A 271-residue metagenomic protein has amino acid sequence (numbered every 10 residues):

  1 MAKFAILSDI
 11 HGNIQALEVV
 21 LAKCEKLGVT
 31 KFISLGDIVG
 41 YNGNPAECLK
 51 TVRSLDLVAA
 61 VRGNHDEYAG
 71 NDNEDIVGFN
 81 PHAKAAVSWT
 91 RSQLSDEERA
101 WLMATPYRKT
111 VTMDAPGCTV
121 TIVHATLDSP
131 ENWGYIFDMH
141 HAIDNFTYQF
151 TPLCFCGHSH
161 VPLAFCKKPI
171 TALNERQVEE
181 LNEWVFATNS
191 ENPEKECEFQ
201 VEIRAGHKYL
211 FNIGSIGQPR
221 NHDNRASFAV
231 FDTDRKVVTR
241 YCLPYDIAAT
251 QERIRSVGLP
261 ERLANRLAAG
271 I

Functional and structural regions predicted by a protein language model:
M1-A5, T110-T121, I203-L210: Beta-strand-turn-beta hairpins that frame and shape the catalytic cleft of phosphate-ester-processing enzymes
M1-V58: N-terminal active-site segment of His-dependent metallophosphoesterases
L7-S8, F32-D37, A59-N64, V123 (+2 more regions): Active-site neighborhood of phospho(di)ester-bond hydrolases with catalytic His/Asp-centered motifs
H11-Q15, G40-G43, D66-G70, D128-P130 (+2 more regions): Active-site environment of divalent metal-dependent phosphoester hydrolases
T51, L55-T112, P116-V123, L127-F150: Active-site neighborhood of divalent metal-dependent phosphoester bond hydrolases
R108-T112, P162-C166, S227-F231: Short beta-strand scaffold segments in enzyme catalytic cores
D114-P116, A125-D144, Q149-L153, S159 (+4 more regions): Active-site-proximal loop/helix segment associated with metal-binding centers of metalloenzymes
I170-I271: Acidic, His/Gly-rich catalytic cores of divalent-metal-dependent hydrolytic chemistry
